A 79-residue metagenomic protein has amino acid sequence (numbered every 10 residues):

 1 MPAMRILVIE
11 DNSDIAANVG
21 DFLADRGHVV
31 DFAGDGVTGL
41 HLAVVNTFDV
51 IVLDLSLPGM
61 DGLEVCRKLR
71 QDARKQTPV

Functional and structural regions predicted by a protein language model:
M1-L7: Non-catalytic signal-transmission and effector/linker regions of two-component phosphorelay proteins
E10: Conserved acidic carboxylate
A17-D21, D25: Charged docking surfaces used in two-component/phosphorelay signaling
G27-G34, L42: Short hydrophobic/Thr-rich beta-strand motif most characteristic of the beta2 strand and flanking loop of CheY-like
D35-T38, D61-E64: Acidic catalytic/metal-coordinating carboxylates
T47-D49, A73-V79: His-Asp phosphorelay/catalytic-motif detector in bacterial-type signaling
D54: Active-site residues of response regulator receiver
P58, D72: The feature encodes the CheY-like receiver
